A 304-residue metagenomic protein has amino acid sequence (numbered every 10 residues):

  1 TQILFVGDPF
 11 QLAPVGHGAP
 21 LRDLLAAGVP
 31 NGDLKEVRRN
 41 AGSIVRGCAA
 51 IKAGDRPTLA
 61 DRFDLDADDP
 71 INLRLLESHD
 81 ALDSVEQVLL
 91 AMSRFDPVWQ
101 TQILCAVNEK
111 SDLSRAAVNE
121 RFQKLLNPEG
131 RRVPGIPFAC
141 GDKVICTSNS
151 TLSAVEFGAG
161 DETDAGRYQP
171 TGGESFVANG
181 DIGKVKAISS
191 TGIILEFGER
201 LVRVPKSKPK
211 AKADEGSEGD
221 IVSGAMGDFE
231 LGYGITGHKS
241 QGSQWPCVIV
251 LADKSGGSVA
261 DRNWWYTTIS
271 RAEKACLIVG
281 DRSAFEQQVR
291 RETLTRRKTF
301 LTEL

Functional and structural regions predicted by a protein language model:
T1, V6-A178, K184-K186: Conserved helicase motor core of P-loop NTPases
T171-G172, N179-L304: C-terminal accessory regions
